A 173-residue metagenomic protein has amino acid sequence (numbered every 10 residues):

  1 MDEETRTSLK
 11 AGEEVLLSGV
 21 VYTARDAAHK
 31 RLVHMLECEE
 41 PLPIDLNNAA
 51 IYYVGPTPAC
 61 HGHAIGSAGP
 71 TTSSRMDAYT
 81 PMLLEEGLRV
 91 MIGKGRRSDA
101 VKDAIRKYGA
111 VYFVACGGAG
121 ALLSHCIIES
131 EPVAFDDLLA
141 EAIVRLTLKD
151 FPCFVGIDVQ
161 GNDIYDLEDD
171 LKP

Functional and structural regions predicted by a protein language model:
M1-D2, V21-Y22: Short polar catalytic/cofactor-binding loops
E3-S8: Short, surface-exposed secondary-structure edge patches
E13-E14, G19: Structural motif
T23-A24, A28-F151: Feature captures the catalytic cores and cofactor-binding loops of soluble hydro-lyases/lyases that act on carboxylate
T80, G156-P173: Active-site/ligand-binding-proximal alpha/beta "capping" segment
